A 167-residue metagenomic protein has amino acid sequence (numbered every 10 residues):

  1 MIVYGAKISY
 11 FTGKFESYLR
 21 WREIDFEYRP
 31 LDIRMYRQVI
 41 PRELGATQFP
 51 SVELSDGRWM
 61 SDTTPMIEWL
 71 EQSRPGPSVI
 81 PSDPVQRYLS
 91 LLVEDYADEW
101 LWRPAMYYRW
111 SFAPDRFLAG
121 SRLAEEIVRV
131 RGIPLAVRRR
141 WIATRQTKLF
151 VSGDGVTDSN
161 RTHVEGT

Functional and structural regions predicted by a protein language model:
M1-A136: GST-like domain detector, emphasizing the conserved glutathione-binding G-site in the N-terminal thioredoxin-like
R139-A143: Mobile beta-alpha loop/short-helix "lid" or hinge segments that flank ligand
R145-K148: Extracellular/secretory-pathway and virion-surface proteins
D154-T167: Loop-centered beta-sheet repeat module
